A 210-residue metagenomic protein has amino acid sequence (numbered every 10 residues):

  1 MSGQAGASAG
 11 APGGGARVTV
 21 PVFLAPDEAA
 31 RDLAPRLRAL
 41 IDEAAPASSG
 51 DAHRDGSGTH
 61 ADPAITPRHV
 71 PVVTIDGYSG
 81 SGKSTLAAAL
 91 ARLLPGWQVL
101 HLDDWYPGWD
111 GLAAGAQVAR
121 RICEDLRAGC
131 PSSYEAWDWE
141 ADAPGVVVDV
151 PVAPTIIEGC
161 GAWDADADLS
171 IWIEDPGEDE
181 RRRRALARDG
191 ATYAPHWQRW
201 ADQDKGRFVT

Functional and structural regions predicted by a protein language model:
M1-V72: Extreme N-terminal, non-catalytic leader segments that precede Walker-type/kinase nucleotide-binding cores
Y78: P-loop (Walker A) phosphate-binding loop of NTP-binding proteins
K83: Conserved lysine of the Walker
L86: Hydrophobic positions on the alpha1 helix immediately C-terminal to the Walker A/P-loop
R92-L100: Post-Walker A helix-loop "phosphate-sensing" segment adjacent to the P-loop in P-loop NTPases
D104-P154: Conserved nucleotide-sensing/catalytic segment adjacent to the nucleotide-binding pocket in NTP-handling enzymes
D149-R188: ATP-dependent NMP and nucleoside kinases share a basic, alpha-helical "lid"
G190-T210: Small-molecule kinase domains that catalyze NTP-dependent phosphoryl transfer to phosphate-bearing small molecules
